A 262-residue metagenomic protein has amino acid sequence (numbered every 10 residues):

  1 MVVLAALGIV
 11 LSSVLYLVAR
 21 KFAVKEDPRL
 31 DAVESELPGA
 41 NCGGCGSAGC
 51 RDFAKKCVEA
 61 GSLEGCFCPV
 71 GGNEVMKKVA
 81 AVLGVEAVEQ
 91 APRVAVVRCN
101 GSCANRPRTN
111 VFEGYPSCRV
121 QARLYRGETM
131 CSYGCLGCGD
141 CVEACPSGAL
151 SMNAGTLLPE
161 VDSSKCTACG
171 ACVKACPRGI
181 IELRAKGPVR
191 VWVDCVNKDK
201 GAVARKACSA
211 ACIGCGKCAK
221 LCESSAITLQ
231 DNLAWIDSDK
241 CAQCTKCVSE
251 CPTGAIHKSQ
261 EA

Functional and structural regions predicted by a protein language model:
M1-L221, S225, E250, G254-A262: Ferredoxin-type iron-sulfur electron-transfer modules and their immediate structural context
T156, D231-N232: Short glycine/acidic-rich loop motifs that flank beta-strands on beta-rich extracellular proteins
K217, I227-L229, W235: Strongly charged, low-complexity linkers/loops
